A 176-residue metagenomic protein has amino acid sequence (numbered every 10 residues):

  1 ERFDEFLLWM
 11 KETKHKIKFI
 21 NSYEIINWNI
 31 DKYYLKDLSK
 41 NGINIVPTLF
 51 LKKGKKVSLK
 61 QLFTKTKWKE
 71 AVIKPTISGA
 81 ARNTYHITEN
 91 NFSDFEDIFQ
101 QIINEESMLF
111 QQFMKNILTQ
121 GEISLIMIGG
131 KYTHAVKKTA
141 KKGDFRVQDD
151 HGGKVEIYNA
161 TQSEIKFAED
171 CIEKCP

Functional and structural regions predicted by a protein language model:
E1-K52: Conserved N-proximal alpha/beta basic substrate-recognition cap immediately N-terminal to, or forming the N-lobe
F6-K11, L35, K60-F63, E96-Q100 (+1 more regions): Short amphipathic alpha-helical segments and helix-helix/interface helices
H15-K16, N41, K69, N104-E106: Structured helix-beta-strand junction loops
F19-I20, V46, V72, L109-Q111 (+1 more regions): Structural detector of well-ordered beta-strand residues that form the stable sheet scaffold of enzyme domains
E24-I26, K52-K56, T76-A80, N90-F92 (+1 more regions): Short acidic/polar capping segments at secondary-structure boundaries
N41-A71: Rossmann-like NAD(P)H-binding beta-loop-alpha module
F63, W68-E89: Loop-centered beta-sheet repeat module
R82-P176: Phosphate-binding site of ATP-dependent enzymes
